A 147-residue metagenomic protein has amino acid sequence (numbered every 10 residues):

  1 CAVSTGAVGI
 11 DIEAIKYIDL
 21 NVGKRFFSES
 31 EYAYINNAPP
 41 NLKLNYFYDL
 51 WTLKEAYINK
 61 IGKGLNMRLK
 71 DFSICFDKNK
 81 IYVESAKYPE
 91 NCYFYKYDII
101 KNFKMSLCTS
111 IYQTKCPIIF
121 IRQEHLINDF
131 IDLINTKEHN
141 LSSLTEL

Functional and structural regions predicted by a protein language model:
C1-L147: Core catalytic alpha/beta fold that binds nucleotide/phospho-ligands
